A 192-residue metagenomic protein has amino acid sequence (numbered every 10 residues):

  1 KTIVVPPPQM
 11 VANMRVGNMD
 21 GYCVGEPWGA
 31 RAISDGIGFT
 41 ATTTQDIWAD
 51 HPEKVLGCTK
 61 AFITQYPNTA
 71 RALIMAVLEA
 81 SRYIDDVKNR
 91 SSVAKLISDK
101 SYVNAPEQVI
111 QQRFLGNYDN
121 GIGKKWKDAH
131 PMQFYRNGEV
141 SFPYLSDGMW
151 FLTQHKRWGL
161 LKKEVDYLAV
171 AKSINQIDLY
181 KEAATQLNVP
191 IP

Functional and structural regions predicted by a protein language model:
K1-T2, S34, K156: Ligand-binding cleft/hinge of the Venus flytrap
K1-V16, P27: Short helix-initiation/N-cap motifs at beta->coil->alpha
T2-P6, D20-V24, Q65-A72: Short, contiguous, pocket-lining structural segments that sit at or immediately flank catalytic/ligand-binding sites
M19-G38: A ligand-binding cleft/hinge motif common to bilobed small-molecule-binding domains
I33-Y66, I74: Periplasmic-binding protein-like
Q65-L179: Secondary-structure end/capping motifs
I177-P192: C-terminal functional modules
